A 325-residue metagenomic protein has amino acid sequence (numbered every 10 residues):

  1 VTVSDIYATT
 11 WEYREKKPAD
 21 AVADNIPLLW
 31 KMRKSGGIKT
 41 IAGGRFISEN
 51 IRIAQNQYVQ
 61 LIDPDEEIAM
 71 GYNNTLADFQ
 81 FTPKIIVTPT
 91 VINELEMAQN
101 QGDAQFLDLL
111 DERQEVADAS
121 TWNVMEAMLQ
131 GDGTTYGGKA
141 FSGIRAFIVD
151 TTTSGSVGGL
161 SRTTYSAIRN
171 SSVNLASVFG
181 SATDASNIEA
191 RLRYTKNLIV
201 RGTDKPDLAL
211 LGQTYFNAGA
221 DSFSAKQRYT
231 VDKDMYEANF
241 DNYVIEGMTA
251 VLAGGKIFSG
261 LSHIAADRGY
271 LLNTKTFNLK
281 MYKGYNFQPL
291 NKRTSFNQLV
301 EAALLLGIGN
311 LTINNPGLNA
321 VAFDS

Functional and structural regions predicted by a protein language model:
V1-S325: Flexible, glycine/threonine- and acidic-rich loop/arm segments that mediate assembly and lattice contacts in viral
